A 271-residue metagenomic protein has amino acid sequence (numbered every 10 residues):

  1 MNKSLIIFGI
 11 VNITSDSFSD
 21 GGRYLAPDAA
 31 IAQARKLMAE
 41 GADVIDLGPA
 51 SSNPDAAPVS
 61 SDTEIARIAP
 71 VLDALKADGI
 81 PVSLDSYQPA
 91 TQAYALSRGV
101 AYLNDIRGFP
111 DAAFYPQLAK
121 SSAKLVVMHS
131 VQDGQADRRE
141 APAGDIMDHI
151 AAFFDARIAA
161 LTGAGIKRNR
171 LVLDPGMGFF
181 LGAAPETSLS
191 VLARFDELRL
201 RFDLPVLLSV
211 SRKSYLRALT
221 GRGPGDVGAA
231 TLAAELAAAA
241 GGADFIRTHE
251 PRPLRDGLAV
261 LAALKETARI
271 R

Functional and structural regions predicted by a protein language model:
M1-F18, A32, G163-K167, R222 (+1 more regions): N-terminal amphipathic alpha-helix/helix-capping segment at the start of soluble metabolic enzymes
F8, A42, P81, A101 (+1 more regions): Hydrophobic "anchor" residues on beta-strands that sit immediately upstream of conserved functional sites
V11, A74-L84: Catalytic PLP-binding core of fold-type I/II PLP enzymes
S19-Q33, S52-P70, P81, P89 (+3 more regions): Active-site-adjacent loop and "lid" segments of alpha/beta metabolic enzymes
A32-G48, G242: Catalytic domains of carbohydrate-active enzymes, especially glycoside hydrolases
L37, A42-V44, S86, S97 (+1 more regions): Active-site loop-to-helix "anion-binding N-cap" substructures in soluble metabolic enzymes
A39, H149-N169, L254: CE4/NodB-like, metal-dependent polysaccharide N-deacetylase domain that modifies extracellular/periplasmic N-acetylated
